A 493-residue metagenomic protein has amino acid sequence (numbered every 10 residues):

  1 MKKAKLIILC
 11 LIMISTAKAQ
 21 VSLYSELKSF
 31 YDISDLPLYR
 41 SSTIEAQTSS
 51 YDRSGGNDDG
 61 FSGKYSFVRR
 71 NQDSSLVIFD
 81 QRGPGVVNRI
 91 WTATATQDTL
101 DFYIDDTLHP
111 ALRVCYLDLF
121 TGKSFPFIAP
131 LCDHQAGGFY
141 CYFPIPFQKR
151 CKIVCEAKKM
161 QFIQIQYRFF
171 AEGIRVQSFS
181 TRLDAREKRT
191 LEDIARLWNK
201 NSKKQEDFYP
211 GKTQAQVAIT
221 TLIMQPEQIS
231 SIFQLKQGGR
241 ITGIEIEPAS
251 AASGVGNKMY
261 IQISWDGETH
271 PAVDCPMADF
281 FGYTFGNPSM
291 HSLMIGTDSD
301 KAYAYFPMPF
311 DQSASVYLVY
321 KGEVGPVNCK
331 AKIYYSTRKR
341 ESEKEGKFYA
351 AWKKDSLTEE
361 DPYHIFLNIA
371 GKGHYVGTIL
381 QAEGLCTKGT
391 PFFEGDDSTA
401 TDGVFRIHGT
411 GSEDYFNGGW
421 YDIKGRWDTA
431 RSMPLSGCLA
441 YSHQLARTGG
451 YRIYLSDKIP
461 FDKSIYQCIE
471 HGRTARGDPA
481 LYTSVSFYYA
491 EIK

Functional and structural regions predicted by a protein language model:
K2-L9: Sec-dependent signal peptide recognition, specifically the positively charged N-region followed immediately by
C10-A19: Hydrophobic h-region of N-terminal signal peptides that target proteins for export in Gram-negative bacteria
Q20-K493: Beta-strand-centric surfaces of beta-sandwich/beta-rich domains
